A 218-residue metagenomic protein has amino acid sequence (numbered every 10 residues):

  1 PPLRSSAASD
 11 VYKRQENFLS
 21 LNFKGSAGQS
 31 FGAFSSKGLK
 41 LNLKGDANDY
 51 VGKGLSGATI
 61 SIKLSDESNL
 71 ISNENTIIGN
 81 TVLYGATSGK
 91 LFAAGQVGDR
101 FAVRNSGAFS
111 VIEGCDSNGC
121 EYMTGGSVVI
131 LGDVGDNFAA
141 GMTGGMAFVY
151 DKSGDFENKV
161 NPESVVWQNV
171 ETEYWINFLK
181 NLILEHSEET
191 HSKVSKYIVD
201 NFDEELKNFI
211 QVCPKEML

Functional and structural regions predicted by a protein language model:
P1-A8, Y12: Single conserved hydrophobic/aromatic residue that forms the stacking wall/gate of nucleotide- or nucleobase-binding
S9, L131, D136-A139, T143-L218: Intrinsically disordered, low-complexity terminal regions
K13, F23, F31-F34, G52 (+2 more regions): Replace "in large, NTP-powered and nucleic-acid-processing enzymes" with "in large, NTP-powered factors and other
F18, S56-V82, S106-A108, P162-S164: Acidic/polar low-complexity surface segments
F18-S20, G32, G38-K40, N48 (+8 more regions): Detector for repetitive beta-architecture
K24, F34, N42-D46, K53-G54 (+8 more regions): Feature marks extracellular polysaccharide-active and adherence modules
D49-Y50, S68-L70, G98-F101, N118-G119 (+2 more regions): Short loop/beta submotifs within extracellular cysteine-rich repeat domains
L70-S72, I77-A86, K90-D99, I112 (+1 more regions): Phosphate/pyrophosphate-binding betaalpha-module
